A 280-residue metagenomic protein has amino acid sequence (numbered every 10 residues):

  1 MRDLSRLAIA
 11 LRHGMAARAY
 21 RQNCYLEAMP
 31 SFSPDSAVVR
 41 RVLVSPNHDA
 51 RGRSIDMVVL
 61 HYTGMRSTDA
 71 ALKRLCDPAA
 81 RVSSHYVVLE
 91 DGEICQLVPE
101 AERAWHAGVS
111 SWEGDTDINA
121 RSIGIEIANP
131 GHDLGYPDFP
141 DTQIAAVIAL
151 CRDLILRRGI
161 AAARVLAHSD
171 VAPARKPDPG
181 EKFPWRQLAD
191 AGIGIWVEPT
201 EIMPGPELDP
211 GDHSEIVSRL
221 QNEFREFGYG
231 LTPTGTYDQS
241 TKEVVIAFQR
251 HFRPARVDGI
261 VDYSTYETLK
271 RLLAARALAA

Functional and structural regions predicted by a protein language model:
R6, A10-L11, A17-Y20: Short, low-complexity intrinsically disordered segments enriched in A/P/G/S/L with frequent Arg, especially at protein
L7, D77, L278-A280: A short, highly charged, low-complexity intrinsically disordered segment
A16, N23-Y25, G64, V171: Intrinsic structural disorder/low-complexity segments
C24-S31, G108-S110, P140-L166, A172-A280: Cell-envelope/ECM-targeting effectors and their regulatory/trafficking segments
L26-R164: Active-site-adjacent loop/helix surface patches within enzyme catalytic domains that shape the substrate-binding cleft
P130, V171-A172: Short acidic/polar capping segments at secondary-structure boundaries
